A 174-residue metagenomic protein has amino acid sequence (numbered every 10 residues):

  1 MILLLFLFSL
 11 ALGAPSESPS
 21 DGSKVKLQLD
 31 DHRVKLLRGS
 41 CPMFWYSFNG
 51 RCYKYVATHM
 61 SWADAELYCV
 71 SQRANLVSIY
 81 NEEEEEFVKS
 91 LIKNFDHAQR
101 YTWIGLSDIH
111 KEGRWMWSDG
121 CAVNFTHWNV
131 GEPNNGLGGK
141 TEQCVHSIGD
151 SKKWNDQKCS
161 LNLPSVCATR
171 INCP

Functional and structural regions predicted by a protein language model:
M1-P174: Extracellular, disulfide-bonded carbohydrate-recognition/adhesion ectodomains, dominated by C-type lectin-like domains
